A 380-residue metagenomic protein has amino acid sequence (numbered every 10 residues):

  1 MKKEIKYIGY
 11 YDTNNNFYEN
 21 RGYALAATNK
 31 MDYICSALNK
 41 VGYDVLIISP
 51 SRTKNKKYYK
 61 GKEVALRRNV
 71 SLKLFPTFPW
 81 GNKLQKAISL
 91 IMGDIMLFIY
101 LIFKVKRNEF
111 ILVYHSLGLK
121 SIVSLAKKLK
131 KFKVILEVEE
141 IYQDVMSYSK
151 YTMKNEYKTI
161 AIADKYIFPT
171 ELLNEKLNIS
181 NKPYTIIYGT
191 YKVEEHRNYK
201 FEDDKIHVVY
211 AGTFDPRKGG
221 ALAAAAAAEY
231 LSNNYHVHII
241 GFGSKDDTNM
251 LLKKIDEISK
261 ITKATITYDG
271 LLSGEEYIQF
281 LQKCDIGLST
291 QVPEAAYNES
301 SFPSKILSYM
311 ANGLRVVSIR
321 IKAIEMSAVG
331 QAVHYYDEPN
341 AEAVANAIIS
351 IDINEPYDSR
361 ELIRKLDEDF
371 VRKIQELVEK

Functional and structural regions predicted by a protein language model:
M1-K60, K165, L222-L231: N-terminal subdomain of nucleotide-sugar transferases
K6-I8, I167, K200-G219, A223-A228 (+1 more regions): Conserved donor-binding/catalytic core segment of Leloir-type glycosyltransferases
D32-S36, I95-K106, K120-K130, L136 (+1 more regions): Membrane-proximal helix-turn-helix segments that form the acceptor-binding/catalytic region of lipid-linked
S49, Q143, E156-R197: Donor nucleotide-sugar binding/catalytic pocket of nucleotide-sugar-dependent glycosyltransferases
T53-K56, K86-L101, F110-K130, L222 (+1 more regions): An aromatic- and histidine-rich active-site surface loop
K218, S273-F280, G287-S308, V317-S327: Nucleotide-sugar-dependent
G241, M250-Q279: Nucleotide-activated donor-binding/catalytic signature segment of Leloir-type glycosyltransferases, i.e., the conserved
A332-A341, I348-I353: Conserved acidic donor-binding segment of nucleotide-sugar-dependent glycosyltransferases
